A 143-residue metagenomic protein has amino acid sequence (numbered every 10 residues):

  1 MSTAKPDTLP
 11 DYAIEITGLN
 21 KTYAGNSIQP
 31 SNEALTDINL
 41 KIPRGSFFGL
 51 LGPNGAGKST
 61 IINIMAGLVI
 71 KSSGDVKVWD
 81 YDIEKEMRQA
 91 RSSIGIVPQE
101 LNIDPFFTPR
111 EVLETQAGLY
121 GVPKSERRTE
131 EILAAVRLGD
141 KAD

Functional and structural regions predicted by a protein language model:
L19, E114, G118-K141: Conserved ABC ATPase "signature" region
F48-L50, I62: Short hydrophobic beta-strand immediately N-terminal to the Walker A/P-loop
P53-G57: Walker A (P-loop) phosphate-binding loop of ABC-type ATPase nucleotide-binding domains
A66: Helix-to-loop junction immediately C-terminal to a conserved catalytic motif
G74-D82, Q89-A90: Conserved ABC transporter NBD signature motif
